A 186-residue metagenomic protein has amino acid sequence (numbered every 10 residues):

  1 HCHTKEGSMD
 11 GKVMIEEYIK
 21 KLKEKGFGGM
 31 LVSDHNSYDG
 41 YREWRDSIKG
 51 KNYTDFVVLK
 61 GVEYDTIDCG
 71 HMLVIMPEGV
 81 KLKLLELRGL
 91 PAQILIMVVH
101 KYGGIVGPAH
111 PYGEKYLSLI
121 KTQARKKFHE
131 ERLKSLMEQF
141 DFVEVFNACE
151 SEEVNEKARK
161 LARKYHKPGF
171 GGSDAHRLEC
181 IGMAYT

Functional and structural regions predicted by a protein language model:
C2, M30-V32, V58-V62, V106-P108 (+2 more regions): Hydrophobic faces of well-ordered beta-strands that scaffold small-molecule active sites in alpha/beta enzyme cores
H3-S8, K12-K21, K25-F27, D39-Y53 (+4 more regions): Charged catalytic cores and adjacent phosphate/nucleic-acid-binding surfaces used for phosphate/nucleic-acid chemistry
D34, K81-E86: Short gly/ser-rich anion-binding loops that grip negatively charged ligand groups
H35, A109-Y112, A175: Short, well-ordered beta-to-alpha junction loops that form the rim of enzyme active sites and present histidine/acidic
E63, G79, P111: Residues that form or immediately flank small-molecule/cofactor binding pockets and catalytic motifs
L87-Q93: Caspase-like (clan CD) cysteine peptidase catalytic core
Q93-H100, G107: A broadly conserved amphipathic alpha-helix scaffold signal in soluble, globular proteins
